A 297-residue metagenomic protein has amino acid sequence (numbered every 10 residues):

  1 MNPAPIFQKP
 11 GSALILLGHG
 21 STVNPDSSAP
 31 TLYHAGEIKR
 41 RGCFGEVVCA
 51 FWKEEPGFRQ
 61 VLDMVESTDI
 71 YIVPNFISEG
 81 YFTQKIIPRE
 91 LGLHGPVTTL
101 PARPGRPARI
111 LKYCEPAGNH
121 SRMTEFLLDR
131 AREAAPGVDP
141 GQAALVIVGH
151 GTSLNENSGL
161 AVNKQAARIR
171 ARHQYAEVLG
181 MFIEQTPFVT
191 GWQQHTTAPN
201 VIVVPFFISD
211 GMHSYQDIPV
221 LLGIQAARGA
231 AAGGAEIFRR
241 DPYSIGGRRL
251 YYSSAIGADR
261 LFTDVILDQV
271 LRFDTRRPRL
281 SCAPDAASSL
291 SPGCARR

Functional and structural regions predicted by a protein language model:
M1-R297: Active-site-proximal alpha-helix that buttresses catalytic centers in soluble enzyme cores
